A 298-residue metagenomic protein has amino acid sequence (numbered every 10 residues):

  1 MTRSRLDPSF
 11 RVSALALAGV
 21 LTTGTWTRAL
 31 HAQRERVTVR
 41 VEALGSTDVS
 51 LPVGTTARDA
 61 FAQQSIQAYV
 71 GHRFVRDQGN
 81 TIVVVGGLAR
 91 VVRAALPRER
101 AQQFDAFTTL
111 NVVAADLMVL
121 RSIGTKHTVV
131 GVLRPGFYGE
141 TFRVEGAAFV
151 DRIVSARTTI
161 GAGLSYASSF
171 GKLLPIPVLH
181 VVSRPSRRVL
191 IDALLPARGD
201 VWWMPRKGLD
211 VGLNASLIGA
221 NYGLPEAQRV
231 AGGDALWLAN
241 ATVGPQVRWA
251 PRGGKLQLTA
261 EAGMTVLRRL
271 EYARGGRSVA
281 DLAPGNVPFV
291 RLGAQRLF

Functional and structural regions predicted by a protein language model:
A32-P97, L194: Short glycine/proline- and aromatic-enriched beta-strand/turn motifs that initiate or cap beta-hairpins
E35-V41, N80-G87, H127-L133, I160-L164 (+6 more regions): Transmembrane beta-strands of outer-membrane beta-barrel proteins
A43-V49, G87-A95, P135-G139, L164-F170 (+5 more regions): Transmembrane beta-strands of outer-membrane beta-barrel pores
L51-R58, E99-D105, G136, A147 (+4 more regions): Extracellular loop and loop/strand-boundary signature of outer-membrane beta-barrel proteins
A60-I66, F107-V113, E140-V144, L173-P177 (+4 more regions): Residues that define the transmembrane beta-barrel architecture of outer-membrane proteins
V75-G79, L120-K126, I153-R157, S186-R188 (+3 more regions): Outer-membrane beta-barrel channels and translocator barrels
V92-Q102, P196-A250, Q257-R277, D281-A283: Outer-membrane beta-barrel translocator/channel fold
V178-S183, V247, P251, P284-F298: Outer-membrane beta-barrel "beta-signal"
